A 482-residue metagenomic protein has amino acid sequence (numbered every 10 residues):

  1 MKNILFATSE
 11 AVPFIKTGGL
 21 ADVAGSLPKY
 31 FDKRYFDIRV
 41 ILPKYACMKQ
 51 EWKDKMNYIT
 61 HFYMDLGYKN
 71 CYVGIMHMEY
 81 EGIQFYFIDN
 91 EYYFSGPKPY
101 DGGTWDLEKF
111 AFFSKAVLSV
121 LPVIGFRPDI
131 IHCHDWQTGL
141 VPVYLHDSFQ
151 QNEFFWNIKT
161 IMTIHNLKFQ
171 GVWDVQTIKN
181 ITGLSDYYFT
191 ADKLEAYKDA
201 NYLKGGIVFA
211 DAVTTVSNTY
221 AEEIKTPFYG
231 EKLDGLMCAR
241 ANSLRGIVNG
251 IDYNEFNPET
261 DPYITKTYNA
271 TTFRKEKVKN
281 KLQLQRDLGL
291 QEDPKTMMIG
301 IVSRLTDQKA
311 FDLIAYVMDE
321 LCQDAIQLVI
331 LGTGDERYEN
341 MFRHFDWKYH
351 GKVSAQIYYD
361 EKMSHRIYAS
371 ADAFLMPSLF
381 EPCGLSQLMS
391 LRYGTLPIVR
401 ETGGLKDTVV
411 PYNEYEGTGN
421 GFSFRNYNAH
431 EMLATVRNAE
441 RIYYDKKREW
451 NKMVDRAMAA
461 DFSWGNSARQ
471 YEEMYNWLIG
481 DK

Functional and structural regions predicted by a protein language model:
M1-K482: Catalytic cores of nucleotide-sugar-dependent glycosyltransferases that transfer UDP/GDP/TDP-activated
